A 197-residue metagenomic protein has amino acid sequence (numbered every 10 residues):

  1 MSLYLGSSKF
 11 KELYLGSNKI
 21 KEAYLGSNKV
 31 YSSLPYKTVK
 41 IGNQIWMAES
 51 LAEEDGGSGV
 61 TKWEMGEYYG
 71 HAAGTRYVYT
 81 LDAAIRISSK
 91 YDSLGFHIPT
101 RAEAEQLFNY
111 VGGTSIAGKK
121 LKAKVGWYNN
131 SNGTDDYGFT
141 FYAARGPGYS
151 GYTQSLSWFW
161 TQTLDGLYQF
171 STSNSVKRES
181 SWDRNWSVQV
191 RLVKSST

Functional and structural regions predicted by a protein language model:
M1-P35, R191-T197: Enriched but not universal
N28-T197: Conserved positions within compact, well-structured domain cores
